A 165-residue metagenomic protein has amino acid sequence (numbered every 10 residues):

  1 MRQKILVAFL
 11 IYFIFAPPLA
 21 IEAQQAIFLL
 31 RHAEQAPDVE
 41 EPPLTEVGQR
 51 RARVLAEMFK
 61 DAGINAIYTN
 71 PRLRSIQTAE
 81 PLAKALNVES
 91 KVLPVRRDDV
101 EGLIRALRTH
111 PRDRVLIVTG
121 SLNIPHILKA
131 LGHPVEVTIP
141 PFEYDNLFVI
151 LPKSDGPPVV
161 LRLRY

Functional and structural regions predicted by a protein language model:
M1-A8: Bacterial N-terminal signal peptides that target proteins for export
K4, P18-L19: Generic low-complexity segments that are intrinsically disordered, proline-rich and/or Lys/Arg-biased
A8-P17: Bacterial N-terminal signal peptides
E22-R112, I124-A130, P134-T138, E143-Y165: Active-site-proximal alpha-helix that buttresses catalytic centers in soluble enzyme cores
R114-V118: Periplasmic-binding protein-like
S121: C-terminal catalytic lobe of FAD-dependent flavoproteins
